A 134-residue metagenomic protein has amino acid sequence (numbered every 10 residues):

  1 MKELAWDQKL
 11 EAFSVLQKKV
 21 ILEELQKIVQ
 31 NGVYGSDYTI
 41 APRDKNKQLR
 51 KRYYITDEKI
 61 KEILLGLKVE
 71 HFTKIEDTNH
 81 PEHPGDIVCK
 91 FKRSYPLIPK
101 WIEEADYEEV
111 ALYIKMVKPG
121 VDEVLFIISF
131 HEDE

Functional and structural regions predicted by a protein language model:
M1-R93: Compact soluble domain cores
C89-A105: Short beta-strand segments that buttress and anchor functional surface loops
I102-E134: Enriched for short, Lys/Arg-rich terminal
